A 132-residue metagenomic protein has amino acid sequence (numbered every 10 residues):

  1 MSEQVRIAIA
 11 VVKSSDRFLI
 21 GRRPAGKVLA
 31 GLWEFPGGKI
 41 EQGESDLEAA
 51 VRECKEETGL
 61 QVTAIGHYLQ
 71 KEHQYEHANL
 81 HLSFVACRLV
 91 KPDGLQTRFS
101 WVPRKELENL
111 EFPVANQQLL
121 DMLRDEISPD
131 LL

Functional and structural regions predicted by a protein language model:
M1-F18, K39, Q70: Conserved N-terminal beta-strand and adjoining loop/helix that marks the start of the Nudix/MutT-like hydrolase domain
S2, S14, Q61, Q70-L95 (+3 more regions): Active-site-adjacent beta-strand/loop module that shapes the phosphate/pyrophosphate-binding cleft
A10, F35, P103: Residue-level signal for inorganic ion chemistry
S14-E56: Conserved Nudix-box catalytic region and its N-terminal flanking loop in Nudix hydrolases and closely related
E57-A64: Short secondary-structure junctions
F99, R104-Q117: C-terminal structural segments of small proteins and small subunits
A115-L132: Charged phosphate-binding loop/patch that engages nucleotide di/tri-phosphates or the phosphate backbone of nucleic
